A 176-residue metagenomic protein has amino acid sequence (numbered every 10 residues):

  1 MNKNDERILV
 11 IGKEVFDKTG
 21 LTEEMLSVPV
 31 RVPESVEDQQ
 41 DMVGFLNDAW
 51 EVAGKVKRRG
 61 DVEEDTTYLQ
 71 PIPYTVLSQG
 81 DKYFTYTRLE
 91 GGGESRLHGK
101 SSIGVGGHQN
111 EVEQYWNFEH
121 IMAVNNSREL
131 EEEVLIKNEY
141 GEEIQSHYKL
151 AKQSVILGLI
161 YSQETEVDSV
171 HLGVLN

Functional and structural regions predicted by a protein language model:
N2, E6, I11-E14, R59-V62 (+6 more regions): Active-site segment of metal-dependent pyrophosphate-handling enzymes, primarily the Nudix hydrolase catalytic core
N4-D5, G44-E51, H98, S102: Short N-terminal helix-initiation segments at or just after the protein's N-terminus
V15-E23: Short, surface-exposed beta-strand/loop "edge" segments at domain boundaries and coil↔beta transitions
T22-K82, R88-E94: Acidic, metal-coordinating catalytic segment for phosphate/diphosphate chemistry, firing primarily on the Nudix
L26-V28, K100-S102, E139: General N-terminal targeting signals
K82-E132, I136: Conserved Nudix-box catalytic region and its N-terminal flanking loop in Nudix hydrolases and closely related
